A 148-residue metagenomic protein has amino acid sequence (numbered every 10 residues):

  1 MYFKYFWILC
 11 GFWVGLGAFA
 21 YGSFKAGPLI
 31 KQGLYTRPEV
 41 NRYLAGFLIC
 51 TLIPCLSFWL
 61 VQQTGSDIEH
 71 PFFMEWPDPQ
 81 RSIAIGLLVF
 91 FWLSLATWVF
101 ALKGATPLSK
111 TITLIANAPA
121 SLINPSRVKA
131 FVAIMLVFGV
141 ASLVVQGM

Functional and structural regions predicted by a protein language model:
M1-F3, Q32-Y35, G65-P77, T111-A116 (+1 more regions): Membrane-interface interhelical loops and short amphipathic "cap" helices that link adjacent transmembrane segments
Y2-I8, F12, H70-T111: Short alpha-helical packing/oligomerization segments
Y2-K31: N-terminal signal-anchor/start-transfer transmembrane helix
G22-G27, L56-F73, L102-S109, G147-M148: Membrane-helix interface motif
P28-N41, P107-L122: Membrane-interfacial, low-structure loops and terminal tails that flank and connect transmembrane helices in multi-pass
P38-A84: Long, highly hydrophobic alpha-helical transmembrane signal-anchor segments
E39-C50, A118-V137: Loop-to-transmembrane boundary segments
F138-M148: Juxtamembrane boundary at the C-terminal end of a transmembrane helix
